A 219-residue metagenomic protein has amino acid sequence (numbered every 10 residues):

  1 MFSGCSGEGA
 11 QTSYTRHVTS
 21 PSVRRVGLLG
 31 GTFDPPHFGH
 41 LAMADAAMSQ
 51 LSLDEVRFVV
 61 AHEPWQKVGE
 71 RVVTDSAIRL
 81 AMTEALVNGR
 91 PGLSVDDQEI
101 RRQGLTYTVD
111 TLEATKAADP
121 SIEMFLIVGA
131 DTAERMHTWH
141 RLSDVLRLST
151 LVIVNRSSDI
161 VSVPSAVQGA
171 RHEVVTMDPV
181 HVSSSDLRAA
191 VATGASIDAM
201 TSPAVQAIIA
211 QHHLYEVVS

Functional and structural regions predicted by a protein language model:
F2-S219: Nucleotidyltransferase catalytic core that binds NTPs
